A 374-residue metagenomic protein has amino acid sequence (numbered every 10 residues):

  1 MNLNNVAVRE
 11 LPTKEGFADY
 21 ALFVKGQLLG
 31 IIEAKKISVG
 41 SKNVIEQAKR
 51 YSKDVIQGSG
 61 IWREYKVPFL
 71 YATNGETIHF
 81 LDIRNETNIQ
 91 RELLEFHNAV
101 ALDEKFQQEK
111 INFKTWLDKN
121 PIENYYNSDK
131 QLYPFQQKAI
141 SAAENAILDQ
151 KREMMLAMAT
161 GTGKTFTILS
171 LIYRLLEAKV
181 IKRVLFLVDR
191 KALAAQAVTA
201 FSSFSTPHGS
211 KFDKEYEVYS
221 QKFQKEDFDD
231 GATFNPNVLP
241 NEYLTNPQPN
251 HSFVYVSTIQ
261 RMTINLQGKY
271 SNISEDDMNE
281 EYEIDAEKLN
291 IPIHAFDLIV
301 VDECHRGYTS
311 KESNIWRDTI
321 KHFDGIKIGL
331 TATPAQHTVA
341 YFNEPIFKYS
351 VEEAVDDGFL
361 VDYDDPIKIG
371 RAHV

Functional and structural regions predicted by a protein language model:
M1-R183, A192, Q196-H208, F223-G231 (+5 more regions): ATP-dependent helicase/translocase motor core
N5, E15-G16, S52-G58, Y65 (+4 more regions): Short alpha-helical segments and helix-capping/turn motifs at coil-helix boundaries
I31, Y255, I299: Receiver (REC) domain switch-region micro-motif
V44, I259-R371: Signature of the SF2 helicase/ATPase Hel1-core->accessory helical subdomain module
S59-R63, K182-V184, G209-Q221, A340-A354: Flexible phosphate/Mg2+-sensing switch loops adjacent to catalytic phosphate-binding sites
K191, K214-Q224, F228, A232-E242 (+1 more regions): Conserved helicase motor
